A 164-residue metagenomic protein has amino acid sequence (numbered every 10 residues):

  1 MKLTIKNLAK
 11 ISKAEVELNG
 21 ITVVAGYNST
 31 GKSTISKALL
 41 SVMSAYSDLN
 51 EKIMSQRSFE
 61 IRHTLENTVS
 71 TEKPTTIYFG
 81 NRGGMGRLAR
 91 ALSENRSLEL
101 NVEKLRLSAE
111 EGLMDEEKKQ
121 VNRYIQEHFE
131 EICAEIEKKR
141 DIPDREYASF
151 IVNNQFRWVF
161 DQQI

Functional and structural regions predicted by a protein language model:
M1-I164: P-loop NTPase switch/coupling surface
